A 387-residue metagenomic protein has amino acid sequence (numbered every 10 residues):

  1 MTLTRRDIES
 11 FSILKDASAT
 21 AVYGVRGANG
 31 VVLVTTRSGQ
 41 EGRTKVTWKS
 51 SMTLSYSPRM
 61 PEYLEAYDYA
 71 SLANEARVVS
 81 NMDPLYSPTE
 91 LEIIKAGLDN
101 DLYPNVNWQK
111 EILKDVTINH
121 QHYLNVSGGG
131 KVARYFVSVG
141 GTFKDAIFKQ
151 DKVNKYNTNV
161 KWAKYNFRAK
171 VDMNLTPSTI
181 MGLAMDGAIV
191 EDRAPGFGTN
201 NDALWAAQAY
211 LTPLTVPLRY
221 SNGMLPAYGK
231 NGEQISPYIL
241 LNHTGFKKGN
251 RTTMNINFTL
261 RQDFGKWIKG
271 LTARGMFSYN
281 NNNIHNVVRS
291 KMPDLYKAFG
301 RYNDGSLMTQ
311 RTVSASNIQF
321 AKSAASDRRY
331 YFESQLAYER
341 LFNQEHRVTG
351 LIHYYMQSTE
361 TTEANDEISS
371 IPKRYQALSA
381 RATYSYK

Functional and structural regions predicted by a protein language model:
M1, R5-S12, S18-T253, T259-G265: Membrane-proximal, glycine/serine-rich, low-complexity loop/turn segments characteristic of large bacterial
E41, K266-I268, N343-E345: A cross-taxa feature marking solvent-exposed loop/turn segments within ectodomains of secreted and single-pass membrane
V46-W48, Y135-V137, M181-L183, L271-F277 (+2 more regions): Transmembrane beta-strands of outer-membrane beta-barrel proteins
W48, A70-A76, W267-L271, F332-L336 (+1 more regions): Short, Φ-rich (hydrophobic/aromatic) sequence segments
M52-Y56, G130-V132, G141-D145, G187-E191 (+4 more regions): Transmembrane beta-strands of outer-membrane beta-barrel pores
S55-R59, H285-A298: Short, solvent-exposed beta-strand-terminating loops
R59-P61, P195-G196, V287-V288, T362-D366: Short acidic, glycine/serine/threonine-rich loops at helix termini
P104-S127, T215-L225, K291, L295-K387: Outer-membrane beta-barrel transmembrane domain signature of Gram-negative proteins, especially the mid-to-C-terminal
